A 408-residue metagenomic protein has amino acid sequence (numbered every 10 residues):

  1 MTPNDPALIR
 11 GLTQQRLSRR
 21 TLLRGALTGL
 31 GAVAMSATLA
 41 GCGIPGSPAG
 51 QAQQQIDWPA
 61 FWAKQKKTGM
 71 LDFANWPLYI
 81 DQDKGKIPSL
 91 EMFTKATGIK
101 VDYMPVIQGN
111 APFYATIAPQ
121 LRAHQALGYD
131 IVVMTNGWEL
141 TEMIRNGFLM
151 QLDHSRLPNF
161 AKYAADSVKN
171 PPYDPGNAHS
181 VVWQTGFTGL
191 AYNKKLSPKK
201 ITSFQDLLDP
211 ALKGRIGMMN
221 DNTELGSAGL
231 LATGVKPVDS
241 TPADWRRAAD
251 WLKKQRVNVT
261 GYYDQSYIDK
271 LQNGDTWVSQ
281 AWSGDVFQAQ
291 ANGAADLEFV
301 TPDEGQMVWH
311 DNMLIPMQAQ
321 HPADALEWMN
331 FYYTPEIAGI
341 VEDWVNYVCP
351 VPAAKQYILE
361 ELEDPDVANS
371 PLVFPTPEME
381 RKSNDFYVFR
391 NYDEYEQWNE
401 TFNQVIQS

Functional and structural regions predicted by a protein language model:
M1-T21, G29-A37: N-terminal secretory signal peptides
G43-Q51: Bacterial lipoprotein signal-peptidase II cleavage site
I56-W138: Early extracytoplasmic/lumenal segment of secretory-pathway proteins
W62, Q125-V132, M150-G189, R215: A structural signal for short loop-to-beta-strand junctions that line the ligand-binding cleft of periplasmic/secreted
L140-T141, G217-D221, L225-G229, P237-P302: Ligand-binding pocket segment of bilobal, Venus flytrap-like solute-binding proteins
M150-A161, S180, L208, A295-M307 (+1 more regions): Short beta-strand->loop
P316-K382: Mature extracytoplasmic/periplasmic domains
T376-S408: Conserved C-terminal helix/tail region of periplasmic/extracytoplasmic solute-binding proteins
